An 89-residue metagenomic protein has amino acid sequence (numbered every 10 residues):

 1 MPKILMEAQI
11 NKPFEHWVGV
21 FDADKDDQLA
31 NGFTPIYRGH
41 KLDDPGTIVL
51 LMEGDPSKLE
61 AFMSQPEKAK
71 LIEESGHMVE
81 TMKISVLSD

Functional and structural regions predicted by a protein language model:
P2-I10, Y37-P66: Short, well-ordered beta-strand segments in beta-rich or mixed alpha/beta enzyme and ligand-binding folds
Q9-G19: Short, surface-exposed ligand-recognition loops at beta-strand->loop->(often short) alpha-helix junctions that present
E15, P45-G46, V79, S88: Amphipathic alpha-helical hairpins
V18-I36, E53-V86: An amphipathic, aromatic/His-enriched active-site/gating alpha helix that lines ligand/cofactor pockets
